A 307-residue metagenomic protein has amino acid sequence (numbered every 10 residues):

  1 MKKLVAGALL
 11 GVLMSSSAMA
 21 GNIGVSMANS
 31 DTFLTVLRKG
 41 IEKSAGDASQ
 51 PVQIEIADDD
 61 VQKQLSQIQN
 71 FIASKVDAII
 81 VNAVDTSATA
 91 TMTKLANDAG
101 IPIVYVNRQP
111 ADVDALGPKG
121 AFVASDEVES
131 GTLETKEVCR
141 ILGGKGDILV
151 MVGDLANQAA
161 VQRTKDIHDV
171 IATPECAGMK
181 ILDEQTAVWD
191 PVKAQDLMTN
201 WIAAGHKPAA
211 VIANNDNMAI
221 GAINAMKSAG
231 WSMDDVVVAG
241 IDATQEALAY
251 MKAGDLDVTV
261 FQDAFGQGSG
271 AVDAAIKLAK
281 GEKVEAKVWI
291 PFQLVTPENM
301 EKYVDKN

Functional and structural regions predicted by a protein language model:
K3-V5, L9, L13, M19-N307: A residue-level marker of the well-folded mature domains of exported/periplasmic proteins
